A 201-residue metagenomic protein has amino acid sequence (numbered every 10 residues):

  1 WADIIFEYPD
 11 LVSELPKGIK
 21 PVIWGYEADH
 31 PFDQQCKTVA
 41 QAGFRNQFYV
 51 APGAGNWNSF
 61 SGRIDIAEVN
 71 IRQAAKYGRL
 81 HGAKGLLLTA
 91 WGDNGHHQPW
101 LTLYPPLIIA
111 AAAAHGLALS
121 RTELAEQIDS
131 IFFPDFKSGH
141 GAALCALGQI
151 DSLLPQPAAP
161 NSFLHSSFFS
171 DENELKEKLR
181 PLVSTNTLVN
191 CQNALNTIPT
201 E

Functional and structural regions predicted by a protein language model:
W1-E201: Substrate-binding groove of N-acetylhexosamine-processing glycoside hydrolases
